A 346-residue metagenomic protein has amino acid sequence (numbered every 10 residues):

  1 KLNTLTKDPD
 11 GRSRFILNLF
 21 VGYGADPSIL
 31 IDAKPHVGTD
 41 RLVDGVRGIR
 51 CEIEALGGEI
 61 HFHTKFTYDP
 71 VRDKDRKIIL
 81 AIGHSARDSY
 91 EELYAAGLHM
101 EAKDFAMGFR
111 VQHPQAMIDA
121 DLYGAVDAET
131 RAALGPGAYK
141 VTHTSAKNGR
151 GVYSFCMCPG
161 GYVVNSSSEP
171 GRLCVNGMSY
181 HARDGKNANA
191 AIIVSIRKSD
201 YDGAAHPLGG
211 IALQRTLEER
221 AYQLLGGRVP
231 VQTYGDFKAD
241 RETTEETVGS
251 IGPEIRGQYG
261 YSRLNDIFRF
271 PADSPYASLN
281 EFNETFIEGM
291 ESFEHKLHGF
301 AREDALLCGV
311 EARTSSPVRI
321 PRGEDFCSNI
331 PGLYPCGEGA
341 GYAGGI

Functional and structural regions predicted by a protein language model:
K1, T6-D266, F270, S274 (+2 more regions): Residues forming the flavin
